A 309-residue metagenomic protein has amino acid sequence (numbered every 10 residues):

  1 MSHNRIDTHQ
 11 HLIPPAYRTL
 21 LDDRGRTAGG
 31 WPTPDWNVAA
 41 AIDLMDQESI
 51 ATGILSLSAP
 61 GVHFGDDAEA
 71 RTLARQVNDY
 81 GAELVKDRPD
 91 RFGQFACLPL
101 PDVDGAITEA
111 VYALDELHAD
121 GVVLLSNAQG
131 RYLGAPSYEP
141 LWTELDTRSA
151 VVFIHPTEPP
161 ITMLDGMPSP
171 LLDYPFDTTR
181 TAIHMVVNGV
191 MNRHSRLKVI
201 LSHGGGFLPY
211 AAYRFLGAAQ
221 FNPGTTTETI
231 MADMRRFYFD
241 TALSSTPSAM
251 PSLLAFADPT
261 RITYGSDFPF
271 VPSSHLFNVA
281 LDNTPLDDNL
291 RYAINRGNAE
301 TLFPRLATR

Functional and structural regions predicted by a protein language model:
S2, H11-W36, D66, R71 (+2 more regions): Active-site gating loops and adjacent loop-to-helix segments of metal-dependent hydrolytic enzymes
S2-T8, L12-T52, D79-D87, T108-Y112 (+4 more regions): Mid-to-C-terminal alpha-helical segments outside catalytic/metal-binding sites
I6-Q10, G53-L55, G93-A96, V122-L124 (+4 more regions): Hydrophobic faces of well-ordered beta-strands that scaffold small-molecule active sites in alpha/beta enzyme cores
W31-W36, V62-H63, L100-A106, Q129-P136 (+3 more regions): Acidic-and-aromatic substrate-binding clefts and catalytic sites of carbohydrate-active enzymes
L57-T181, N188: Active-site gating/metal-coordination segments in enzymes
L117-G121, D146-V151, P168-P170, H194-L197 (+2 more regions): Glycine-enriched alpha-helix->loop->beta-strand junction motifs that scaffold or abut catalytic
P175-D177, F221-S273: Active-site-adjacent C-terminal substructures of enzyme catalytic domains
G189, R193-A232: Aromatic-lined glycan-binding groove of carbohydrate-active enzymes
